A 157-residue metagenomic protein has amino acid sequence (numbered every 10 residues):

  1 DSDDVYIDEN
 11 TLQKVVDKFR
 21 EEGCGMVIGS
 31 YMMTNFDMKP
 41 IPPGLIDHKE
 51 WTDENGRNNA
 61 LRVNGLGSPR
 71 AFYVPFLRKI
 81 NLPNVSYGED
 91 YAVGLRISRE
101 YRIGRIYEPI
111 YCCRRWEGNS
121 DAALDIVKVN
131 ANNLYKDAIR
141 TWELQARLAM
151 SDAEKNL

Functional and structural regions predicted by a protein language model:
D1-V5, S30: The conserved acidic donor/metal-binding loop of glycosyltransferases
D4, E21-G25, Y101: Short, high-confidence coil segments that cap the C-terminus of an alpha-helix and link into the following beta-strand
N10-P43: Conserved donor NDP-sugar-binding/catalytic core segment of glycosyltransferases
S30, G104-I110, R114-R115: Catalytic beta-strand/loop signature of glycosyltransferases that borders the donor
S30, I41-V63: Short, flexible, basic/aromatic active-site loop/helix in glycosyltransferases
E54-N59, C113-W116, A122-N156: Catalytic core of nucleotide-sugar-dependent glycosyltransferases
G65-N81: Conserved nucleotide-sugar donor-binding and metal-coordinating catalytic region shared by glycosyltransferases
S86-V93: Acidic donor-binding loop at a coil-to-helix junction in glycosyltransferase catalytic cores that engages
